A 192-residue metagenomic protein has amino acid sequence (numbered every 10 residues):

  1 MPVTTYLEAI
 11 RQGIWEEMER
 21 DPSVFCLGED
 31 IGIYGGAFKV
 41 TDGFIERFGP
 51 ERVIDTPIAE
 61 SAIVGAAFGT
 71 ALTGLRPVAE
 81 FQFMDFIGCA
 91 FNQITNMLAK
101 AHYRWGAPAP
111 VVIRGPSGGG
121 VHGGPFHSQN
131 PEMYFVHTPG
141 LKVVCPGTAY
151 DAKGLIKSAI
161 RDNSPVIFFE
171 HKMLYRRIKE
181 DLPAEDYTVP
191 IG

Functional and structural regions predicted by a protein language model:
M1-L174, K179, D186: Thiamine diphosphate
A184-G192: Short, intrinsically disordered, charge-balanced linker/junction segments flanking boundaries in proteins
